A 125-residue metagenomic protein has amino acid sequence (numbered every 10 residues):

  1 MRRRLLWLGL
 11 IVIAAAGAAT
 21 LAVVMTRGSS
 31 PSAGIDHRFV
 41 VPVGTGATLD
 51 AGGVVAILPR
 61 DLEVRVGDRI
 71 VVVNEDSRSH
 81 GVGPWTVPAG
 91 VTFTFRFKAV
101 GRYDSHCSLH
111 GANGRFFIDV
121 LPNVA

Functional and structural regions predicted by a protein language model:
R2-A125: Extracytoplasmic copper-binding redox domains, predominantly the cupredoxin/blue-copper superfamily
